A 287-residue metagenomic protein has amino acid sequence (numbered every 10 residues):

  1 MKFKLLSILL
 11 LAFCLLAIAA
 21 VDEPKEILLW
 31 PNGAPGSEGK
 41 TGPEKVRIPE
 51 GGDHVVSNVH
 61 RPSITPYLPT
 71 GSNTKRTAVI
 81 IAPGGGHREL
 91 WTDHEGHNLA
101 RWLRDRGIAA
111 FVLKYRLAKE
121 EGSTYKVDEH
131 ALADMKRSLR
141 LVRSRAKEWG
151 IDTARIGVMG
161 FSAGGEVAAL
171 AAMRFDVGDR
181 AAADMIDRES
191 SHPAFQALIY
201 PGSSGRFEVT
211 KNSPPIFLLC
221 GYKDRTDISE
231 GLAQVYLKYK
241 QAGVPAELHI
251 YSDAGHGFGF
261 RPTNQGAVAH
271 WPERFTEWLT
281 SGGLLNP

Functional and structural regions predicted by a protein language model:
V21-N73: N-terminal cap/lid segment of alpha/beta-hydrolase-fold proteins
K75-G84: Short beta-strand element of the alpha/beta-hydrolase
P83-R88, Y222-K223: Active-site glycine-rich loops that stabilize anionic/oxyanionic intermediates across multiple enzyme folds
W91-T92, N98, R116-G150, T263-V268: Catalytic nucleophile-loop/oxyanion-hole region of alpha/beta-hydrolase and closely related hydrolase-like folds
T92-F111: Short amphipathic alpha-helix adjacent to the substrate-entry channel of hydrolases
A133-N212: Primarily recognizes the serine-hydrolase "nucleophile elbow" in alpha/beta-hydrolase and SGNH/GDSL folds
A183-A242, E247: The feature captures the conserved acid-bearing segment of alpha/beta-hydrolase catalytic domains
K240-P287: C-terminal catalytic histidine-bearing segment of alpha/beta-hydrolase fold enzymes
